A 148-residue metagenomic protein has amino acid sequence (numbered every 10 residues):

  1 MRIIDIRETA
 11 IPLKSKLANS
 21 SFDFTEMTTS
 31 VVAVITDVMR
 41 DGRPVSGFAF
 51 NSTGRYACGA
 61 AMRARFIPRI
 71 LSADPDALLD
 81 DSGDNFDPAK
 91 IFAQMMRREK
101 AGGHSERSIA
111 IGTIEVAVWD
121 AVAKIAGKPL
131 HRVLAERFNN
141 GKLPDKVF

Functional and structural regions predicted by a protein language model:
M1, E8-L13, M95-R97, A110-V116 (+1 more regions): Generic detector of short, locally flexible boundary/turn motifs and exposed helical patches
M1-G59, R65: Structured beta-strand/loop patches that form or line metal/cofactor-binding pockets in enzymes
P12-F22, C58, K100-G102, N139-F148: Proteins with a high burden of low-complexity, intrinsically disordered sequence enriched in S/T/G/P/A and R, requiring
F24-M27, V34, I70, A135 (+2 more regions): Short, surface-exposed, charged/polar-biased interaction segments
T29-V31, T113, K146-F148: Broad gene-expression machinery/nucleic-acid interaction feature
M39-A126, E136: Metal- or metallocofactor-binding catalytic centers and their adjacent structured scaffolds across diverse enzyme
V122-F148: Catalytic pocket of metal/acid-base enzymes, prominently hydrolases
